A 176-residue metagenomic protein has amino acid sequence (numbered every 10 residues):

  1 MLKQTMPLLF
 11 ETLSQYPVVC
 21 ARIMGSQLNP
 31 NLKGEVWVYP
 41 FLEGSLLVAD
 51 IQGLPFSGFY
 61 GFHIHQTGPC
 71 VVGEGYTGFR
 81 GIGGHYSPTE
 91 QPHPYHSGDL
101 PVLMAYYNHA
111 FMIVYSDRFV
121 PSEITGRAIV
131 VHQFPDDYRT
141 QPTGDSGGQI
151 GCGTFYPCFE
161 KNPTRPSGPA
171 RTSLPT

Functional and structural regions predicted by a protein language model:
M1-T176: N-terminal leader/targeting pre-sequences
